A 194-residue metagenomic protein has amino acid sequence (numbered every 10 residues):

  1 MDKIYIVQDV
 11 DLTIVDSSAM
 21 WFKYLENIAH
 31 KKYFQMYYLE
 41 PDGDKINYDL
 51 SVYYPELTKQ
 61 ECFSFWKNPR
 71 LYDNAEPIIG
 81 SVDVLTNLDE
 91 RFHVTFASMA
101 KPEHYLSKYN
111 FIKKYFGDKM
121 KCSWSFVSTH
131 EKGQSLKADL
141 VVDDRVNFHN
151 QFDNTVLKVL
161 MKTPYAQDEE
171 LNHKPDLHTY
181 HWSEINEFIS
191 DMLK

Functional and structural regions predicted by a protein language model:
M1-Q60: Active-site neighborhood of HAD-like aspartate-dependent phosphohydrolases
I4, D11, C122, A138-D139 (+1 more regions): Conserved acidic residues
I46-T86: Metal-dependent phosphoesterase signature
Y72-E76, S81-I112: Substrate-recognition element of Asp-dependent hydrolases with the DxDx(T/V) motif
A97-Q151: Substrate-recognition "cap/lid" segment bordering the active-site pocket of phosphatases
S123-S128, K174-E187: Short acidic-hydrophobic, aromatic-tinged amphipathic segments that line or gate anion-handling sites
L140-Y180: Acidic, Mg2+-coordinating phosphoryl-transfer loop and its flanking beta/alpha structural elements, shared across
